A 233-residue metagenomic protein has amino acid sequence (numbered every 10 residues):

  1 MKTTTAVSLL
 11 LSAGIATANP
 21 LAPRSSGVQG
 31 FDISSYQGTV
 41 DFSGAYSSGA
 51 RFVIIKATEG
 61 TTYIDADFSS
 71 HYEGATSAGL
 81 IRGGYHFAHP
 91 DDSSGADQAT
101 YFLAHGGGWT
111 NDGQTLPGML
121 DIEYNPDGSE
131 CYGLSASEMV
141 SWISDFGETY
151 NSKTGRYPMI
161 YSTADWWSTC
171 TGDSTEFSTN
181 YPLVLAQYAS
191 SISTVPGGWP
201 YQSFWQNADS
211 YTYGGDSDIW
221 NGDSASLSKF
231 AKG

Functional and structural regions predicted by a protein language model:
M1-P20: Fungal secretory targeting signals
L21-G38, E176-G233: Functionally critical loop-and-helix segments that line ligand-binding/catalytic clefts of soluble enzyme domains
L21-K153: Substrate-binding cleft of extracellular glycoside hydrolase catalytic domains
R82, R156-P158, L183: Hydrophobic anchor at the start of a short beta-strand that flanks the dinucleotide cofactor-binding loop
S94-D97, S168-E176: Glycine-rich, charge-decorated loop segments at or immediately adjacent to ligand/cofactor-binding or catalytic sites
L103-M119, Y124-P126, G172-Y201: Structural recognition of alpha->loop->beta junctions
P126-S129, W166-C170: Short, solvent-exposed loop/turn segments at secondary-structure junctions
T154-T169: Aromatic-lined carbohydrate-recognition surfaces of secreted/lumenal glycan-active proteins
